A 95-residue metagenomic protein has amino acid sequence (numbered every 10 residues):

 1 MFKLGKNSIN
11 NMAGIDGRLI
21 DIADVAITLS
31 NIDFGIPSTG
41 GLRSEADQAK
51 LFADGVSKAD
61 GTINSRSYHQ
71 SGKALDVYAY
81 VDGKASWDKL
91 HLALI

Functional and structural regions predicted by a protein language model:
M1-I95: Cell-envelope/glycan interface and biosynthesis
